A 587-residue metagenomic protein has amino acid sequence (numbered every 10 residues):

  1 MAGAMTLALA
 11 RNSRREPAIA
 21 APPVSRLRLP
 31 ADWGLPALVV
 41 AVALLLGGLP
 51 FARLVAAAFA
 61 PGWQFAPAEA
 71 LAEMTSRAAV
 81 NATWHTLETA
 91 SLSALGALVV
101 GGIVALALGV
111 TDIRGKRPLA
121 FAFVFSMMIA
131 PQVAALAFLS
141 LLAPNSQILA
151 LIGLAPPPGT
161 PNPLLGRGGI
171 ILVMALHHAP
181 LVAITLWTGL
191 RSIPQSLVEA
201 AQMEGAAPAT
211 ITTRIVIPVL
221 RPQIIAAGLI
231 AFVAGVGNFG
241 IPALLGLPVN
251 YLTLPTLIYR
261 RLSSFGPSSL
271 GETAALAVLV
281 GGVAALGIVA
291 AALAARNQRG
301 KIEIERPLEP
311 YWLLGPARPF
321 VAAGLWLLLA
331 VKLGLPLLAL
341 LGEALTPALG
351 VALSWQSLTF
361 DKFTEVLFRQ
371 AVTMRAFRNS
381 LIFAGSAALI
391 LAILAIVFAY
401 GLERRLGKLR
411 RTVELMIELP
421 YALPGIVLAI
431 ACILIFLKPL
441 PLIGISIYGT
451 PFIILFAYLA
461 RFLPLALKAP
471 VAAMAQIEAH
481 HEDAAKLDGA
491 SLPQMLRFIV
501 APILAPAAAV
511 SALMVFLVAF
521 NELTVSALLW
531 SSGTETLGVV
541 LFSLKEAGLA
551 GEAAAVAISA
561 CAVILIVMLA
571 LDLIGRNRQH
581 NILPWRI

Functional and structural regions predicted by a protein language model:
M1-A41, R114-K116, A209, A291-L327 (+2 more regions): Transmembrane alpha-helical segments of polytopic membrane transport and secretion proteins
R14-P17, A57-E69, A143-A155, L247-L257 (+3 more regions): Peri-membrane helix termini and adjoining interfacial loops of integral membrane proteins
A31-W63, R77-R191, V219-G240, L244-G246 (+8 more regions): Membrane-water interface segments at the C-terminal ends of transmembrane alpha-helices in multi-pass inner-membrane
A66-T75, T213, L358-R369, L496: A short amphipathic helical element positioned immediately N-terminal to and/or at the very start of a transmembrane
V198-E199, E482-D483: Short alpha-helical segment that forms part of, or immediately flanks, the ligand-binding pocket in carbohydrate-active
Q202, R260, K486: Alpha-helical residues within the helix-turn-helix
E204-A206, P218, D488-A490, P502: Glycine/proline-centered hinge or cleavage motifs at structural transition points of membrane proteins
G240-P267, A352-Q356, L517, L523-A550 (+1 more regions): Glycine-rich helix-loop "coupling/hinge" segments at transmembrane-helix boundaries in multipass transporters
